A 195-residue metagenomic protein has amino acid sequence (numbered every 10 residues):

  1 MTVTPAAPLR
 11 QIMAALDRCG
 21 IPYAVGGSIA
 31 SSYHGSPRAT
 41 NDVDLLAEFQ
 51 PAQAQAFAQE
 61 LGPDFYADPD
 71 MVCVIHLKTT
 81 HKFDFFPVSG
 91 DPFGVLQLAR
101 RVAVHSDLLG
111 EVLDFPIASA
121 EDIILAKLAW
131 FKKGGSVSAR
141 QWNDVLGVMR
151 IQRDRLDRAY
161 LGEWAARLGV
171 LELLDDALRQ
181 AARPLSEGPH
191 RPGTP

Functional and structural regions predicted by a protein language model:
M1-P195: Compositionally biased terminal segments of proteins
